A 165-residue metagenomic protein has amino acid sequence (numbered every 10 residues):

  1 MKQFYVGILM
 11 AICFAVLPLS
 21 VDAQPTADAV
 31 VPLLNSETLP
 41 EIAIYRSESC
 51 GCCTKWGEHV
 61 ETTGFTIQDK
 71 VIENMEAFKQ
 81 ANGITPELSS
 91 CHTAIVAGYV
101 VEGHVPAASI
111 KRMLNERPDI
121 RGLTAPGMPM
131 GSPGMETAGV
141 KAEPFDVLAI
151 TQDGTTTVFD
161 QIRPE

Functional and structural regions predicted by a protein language model:
M1-F4: Positively charged n-region of N-terminal signal peptides that target proteins for export
G7-L17: Bacterial N-terminal signal peptides
L19-A23: Sec/Tat signal peptide C-region and signal peptidase I cleavage site
N35-G57, T63: Local sequence-structure signature of Cys/Sec-based thiol-disulfide redox active-site neighborhoods
L39, T66, D119-R121: Loop/turn elements at helix/coil->beta-strand transitions in domains of secreted/extracellular proteins
S49, W56, V71-N74, P106-I110: Stable alpha-helical elements in mature extracytoplasmic
G57-A77: Conserved helix-turn-beta segment immediately C-terminal to the redox Cys motif in thioredoxin-like folds
A81, E87-E165: Thiol/selenol-based redox catalytic cores and closely related redox-interacting motifs
